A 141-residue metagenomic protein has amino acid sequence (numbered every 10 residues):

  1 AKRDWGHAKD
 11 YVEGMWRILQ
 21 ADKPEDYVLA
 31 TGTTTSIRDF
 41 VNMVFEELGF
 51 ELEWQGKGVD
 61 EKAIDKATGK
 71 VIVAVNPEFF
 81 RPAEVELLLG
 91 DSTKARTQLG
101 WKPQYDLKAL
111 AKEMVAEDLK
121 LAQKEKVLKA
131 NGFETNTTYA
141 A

Functional and structural regions predicted by a protein language model:
A1-A141: C-terminal substrate-binding subdomain of Rossmann-fold SDR/epimerase-dehydratase oxidoreductases
